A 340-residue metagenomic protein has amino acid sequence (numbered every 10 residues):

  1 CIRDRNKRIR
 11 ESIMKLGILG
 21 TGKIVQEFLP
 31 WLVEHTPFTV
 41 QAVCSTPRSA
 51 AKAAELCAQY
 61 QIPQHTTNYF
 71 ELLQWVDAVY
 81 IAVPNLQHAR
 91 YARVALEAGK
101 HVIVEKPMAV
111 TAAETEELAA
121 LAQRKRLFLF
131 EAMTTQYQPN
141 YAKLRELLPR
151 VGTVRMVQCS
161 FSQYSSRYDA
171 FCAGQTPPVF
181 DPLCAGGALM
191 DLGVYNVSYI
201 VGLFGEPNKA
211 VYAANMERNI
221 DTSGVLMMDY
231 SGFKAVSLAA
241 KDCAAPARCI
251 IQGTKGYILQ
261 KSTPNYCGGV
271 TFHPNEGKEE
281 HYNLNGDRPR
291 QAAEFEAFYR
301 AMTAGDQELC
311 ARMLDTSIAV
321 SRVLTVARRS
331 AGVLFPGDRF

Functional and structural regions predicted by a protein language model:
C1-D4: Conserved small/polar residues in nucleotide/adenosyl-binding loops
R10-Y60, V333, F340: N-terminal Rossmann-like dinucleotide-binding module
S49, Y60-A119: Beta-loop-alpha module in the N-terminal Rossmann-like domain of NAD(P)-dependent dehydrogenases, especially those
A78-Y80, A297-F340: C-terminal helix-rich "cap/oligomerization" subdomain common to oxidoreductases
V104-E105, L129-E131, Q260: Hydrophobic residues in well-ordered beta-strands that form the structural core
E116-T135, T153-M156: Rossmann-fold dehydrogenase core element
Q138-N208: Predominantly a Rossmann-like dinucleotide-binding segment in NAD(P)-dependent oxidoreductases
N196-G269, E296-A304: Contiguous beta-strand/loop segments that form the cofactor/metal-binding neighborhood of enzyme cores
